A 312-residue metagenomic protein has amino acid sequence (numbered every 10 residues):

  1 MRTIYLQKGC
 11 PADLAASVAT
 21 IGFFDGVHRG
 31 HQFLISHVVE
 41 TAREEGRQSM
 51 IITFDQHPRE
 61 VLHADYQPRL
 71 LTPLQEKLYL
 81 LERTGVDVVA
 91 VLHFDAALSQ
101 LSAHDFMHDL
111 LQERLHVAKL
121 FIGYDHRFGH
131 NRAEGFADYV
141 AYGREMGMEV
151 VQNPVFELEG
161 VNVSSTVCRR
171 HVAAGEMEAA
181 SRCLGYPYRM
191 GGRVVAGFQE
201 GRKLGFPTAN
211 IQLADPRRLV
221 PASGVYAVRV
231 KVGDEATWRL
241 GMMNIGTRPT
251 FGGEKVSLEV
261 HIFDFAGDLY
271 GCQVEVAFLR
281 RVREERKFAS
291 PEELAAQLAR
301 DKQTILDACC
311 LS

Functional and structural regions predicted by a protein language model:
R2-G9: Short acidic-hydrophobic, aromatic-tinged amphipathic segments that line or gate anion-handling sites
P11-P73: N-terminal catalytic cores of NTP/NDP-binding nucleotidyl/phosphoryl-transfer enzymes
R69-K77, L101-M107: Glycine-rich, highly charged phosphate/nucleotide-binding loops
L81-E82: ATP-dependent adenylation/nucleotidyltransferase module used to activate substrates
A97-P207, A289-A295: Classical nucleotidyltransferase
G197-S312: Phosphate/ribose-recognition catalytic cores of enzymes acting on nucleotide-derived substrates
